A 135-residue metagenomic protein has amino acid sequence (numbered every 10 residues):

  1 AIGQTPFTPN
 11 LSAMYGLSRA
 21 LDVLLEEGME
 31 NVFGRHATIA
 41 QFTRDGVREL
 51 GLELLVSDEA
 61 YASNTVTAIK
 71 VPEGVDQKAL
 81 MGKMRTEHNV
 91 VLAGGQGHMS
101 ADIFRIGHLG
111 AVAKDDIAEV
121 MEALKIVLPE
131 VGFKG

Functional and structural regions predicted by a protein language model:
A1-D45, E49: Active-site C-terminal subdomain of aminotransferase-like
L24, V66-A68, R105-G110: Short glycine-rich or small-residue beta-strand-to-loop segments that form or flank ligand, phosphate, metal/Fe-S
E27-R35, G51-D58, G95-Q96, G132-G135: Flexible, glycine/charged-enriched surface loops at secondary-structure junctions
V47-E53, E87-L92: Short amphipathic beta-strand starts and helix->beta connectors
E53-E87: Conserved PLP-binding catalytic core of the aspartate aminotransferase-like
M84-L92, K125-V131: A common structural junction motif
H98, D102-G135: PLP-dependent enzyme catalytic core of the Aspartate aminotransferase-like
